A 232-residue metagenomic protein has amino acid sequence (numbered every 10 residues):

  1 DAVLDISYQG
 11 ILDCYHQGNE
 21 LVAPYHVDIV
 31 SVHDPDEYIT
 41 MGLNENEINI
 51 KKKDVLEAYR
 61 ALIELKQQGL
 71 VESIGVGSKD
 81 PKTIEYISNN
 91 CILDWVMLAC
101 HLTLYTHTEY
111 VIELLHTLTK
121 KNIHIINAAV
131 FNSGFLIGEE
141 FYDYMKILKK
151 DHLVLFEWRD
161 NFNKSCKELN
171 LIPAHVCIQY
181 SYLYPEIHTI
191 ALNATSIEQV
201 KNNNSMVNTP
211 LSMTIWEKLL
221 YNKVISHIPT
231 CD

Functional and structural regions predicted by a protein language model:
D1-L12, N46-N49, K167: Active-site mouth loops of central-metabolism enzymes
L4-H26: An active-site-proximal structural segment forming one wall of the substrate-binding cleft that immediately precedes
H16, D28, V32-D232: Beta/alpha (TIM)-barrel catalytic core signal, keyed to glycine-rich beta->alpha loops juxtaposed to Asp/Glu that bind
